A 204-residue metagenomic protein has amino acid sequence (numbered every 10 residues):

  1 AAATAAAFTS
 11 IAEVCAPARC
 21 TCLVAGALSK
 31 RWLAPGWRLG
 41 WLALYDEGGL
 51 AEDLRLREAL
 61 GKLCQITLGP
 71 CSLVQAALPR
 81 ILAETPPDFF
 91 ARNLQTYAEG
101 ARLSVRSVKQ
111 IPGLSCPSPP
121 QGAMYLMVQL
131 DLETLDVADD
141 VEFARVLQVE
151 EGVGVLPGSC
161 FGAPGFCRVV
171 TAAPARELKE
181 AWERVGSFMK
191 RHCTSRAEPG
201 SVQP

Functional and structural regions predicted by a protein language model:
A1-A6: Catalytic PLP-binding core of fold-type I/II PLP enzymes
A12-A98, R102-S107, M189, T194: Conserved core segment of the aminotransferase class I/II
P17-A18, D136-A138, E142-V155, S159-P204: PLP-dependent enzyme catalytic core of the Aspartate aminotransferase-like
C22, L114, V153: Short, conserved active-site loop motifs that form the nucleotide-linked donor/cofactor pocket
Y45-D46, A83, Q129-D131, A172-P174: Residue-level recognition of strand-loop junctions within catalytic nucleotide-signaling folds
L73-Q75, P119-Y125, G162-P164, V202: Short Gly/Ser/Thr- and Asp/Glu-enriched loop/turn motifs at secondary-structure junctions
Y97-A98, R102, I111-E150, C167: Conserved PLP-binding catalytic core of the aspartate aminotransferase-like
V108-P117, C193-E198: Surface-exposed helix-capping loop/turn segments at secondary-structure junctions
